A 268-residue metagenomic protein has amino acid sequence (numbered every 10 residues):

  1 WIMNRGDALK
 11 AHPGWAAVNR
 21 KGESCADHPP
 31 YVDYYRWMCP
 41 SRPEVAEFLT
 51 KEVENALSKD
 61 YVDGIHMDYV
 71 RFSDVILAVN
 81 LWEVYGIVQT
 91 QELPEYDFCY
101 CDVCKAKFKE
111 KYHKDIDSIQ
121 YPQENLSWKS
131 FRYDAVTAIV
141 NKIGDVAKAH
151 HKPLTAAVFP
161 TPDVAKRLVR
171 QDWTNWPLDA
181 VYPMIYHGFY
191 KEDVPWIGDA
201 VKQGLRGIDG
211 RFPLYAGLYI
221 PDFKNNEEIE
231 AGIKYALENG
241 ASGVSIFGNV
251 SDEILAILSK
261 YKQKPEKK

Functional and structural regions predicted by a protein language model:
W1-D60: Active-site-adjacent "subsite" loops/lids of carbohydrate-active enzymes
W1-M3, H66-S73, Y96-D115, P122-R167 (+1 more regions): Aromatic-lined carbohydrate-recognition surfaces of secreted/lumenal glycan-active proteins
Y31-T50, E124-A135, Y186-Y190, L218-F223 (+1 more regions): The substrate-binding groove and active-site-proximal loops of carbohydrate-active enzymes, especially glycoside
V45-A56, P162-W176, I197, K224-L237: Short, acidic/polar
L49, A56, I65-D68, A147 (+3 more regions): Conserved, mostly hydrophobic/aromatic
K51, N55, A138-D145, A149 (+2 more regions): Alpha-helical scaffolding segments of alpha/beta enzyme cores, especially the outer helices of TIM-barrel or partial
D68, A106-Q123, R167-P195, F247-N249: Aromatic- and acid-rich polysaccharide-binding/catalytic face of secreted or lumenal carbohydrate-active enzymes
P177-W196, A200-G204, G210-K268: Substrate-binding cleft of secreted/luminal carbohydrate-active enzymes
